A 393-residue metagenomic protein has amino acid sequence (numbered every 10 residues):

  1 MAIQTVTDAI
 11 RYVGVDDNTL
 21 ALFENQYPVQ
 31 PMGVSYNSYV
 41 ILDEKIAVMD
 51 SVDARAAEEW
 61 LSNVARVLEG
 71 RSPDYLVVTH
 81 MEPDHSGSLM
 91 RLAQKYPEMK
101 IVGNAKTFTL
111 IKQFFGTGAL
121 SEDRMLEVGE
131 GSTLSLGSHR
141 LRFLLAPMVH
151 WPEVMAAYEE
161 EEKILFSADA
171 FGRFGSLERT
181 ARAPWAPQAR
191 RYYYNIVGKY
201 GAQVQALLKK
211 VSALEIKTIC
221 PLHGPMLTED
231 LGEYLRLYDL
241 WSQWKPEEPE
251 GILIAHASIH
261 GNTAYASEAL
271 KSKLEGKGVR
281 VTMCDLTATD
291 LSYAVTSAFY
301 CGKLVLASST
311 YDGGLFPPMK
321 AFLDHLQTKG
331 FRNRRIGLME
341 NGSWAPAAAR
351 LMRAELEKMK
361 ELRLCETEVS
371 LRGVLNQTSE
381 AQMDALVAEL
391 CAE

Functional and structural regions predicted by a protein language model:
M1-K45: Zn-dependent metallo-beta-lactamase
Q4-D8, V102-V154, Y200-L208: Metallo-beta-lactamase
E44, R55-V102: Active-site metal-binding motif and surrounding structural segment of the metallo-beta-lactamase
M49-S51, P73-M81, K100-N104, L165-A168 (+1 more regions): Active-site neighborhood of phospho(di)ester-bond hydrolases with catalytic His/Asp-centered motifs
S88, T289-A294: Short acidic active-site motifs
L177-I219, H223-M226, A269-C284, A294-E393: FMN-binding flavodoxin-like domain, especially the glycine-rich phosphate-binding loop
C220-E248: Short N-terminal or domain-adjacent regulatory/targeting segments
A255-K277: Short, charged N-terminal beta->alpha structural module
